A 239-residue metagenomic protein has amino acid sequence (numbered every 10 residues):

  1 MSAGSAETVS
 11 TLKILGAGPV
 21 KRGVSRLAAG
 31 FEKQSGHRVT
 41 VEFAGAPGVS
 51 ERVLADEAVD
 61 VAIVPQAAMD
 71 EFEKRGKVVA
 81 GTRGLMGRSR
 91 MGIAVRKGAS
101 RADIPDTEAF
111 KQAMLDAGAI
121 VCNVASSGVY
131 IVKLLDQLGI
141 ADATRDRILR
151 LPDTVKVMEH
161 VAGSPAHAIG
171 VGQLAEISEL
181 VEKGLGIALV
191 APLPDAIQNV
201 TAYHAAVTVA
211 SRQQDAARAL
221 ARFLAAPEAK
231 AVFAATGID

Functional and structural regions predicted by a protein language model:
M1-E42, P47-D60, Q66-S89, V95-D239: Exported/periplasmic ABC-transporter solute-binding proteins
